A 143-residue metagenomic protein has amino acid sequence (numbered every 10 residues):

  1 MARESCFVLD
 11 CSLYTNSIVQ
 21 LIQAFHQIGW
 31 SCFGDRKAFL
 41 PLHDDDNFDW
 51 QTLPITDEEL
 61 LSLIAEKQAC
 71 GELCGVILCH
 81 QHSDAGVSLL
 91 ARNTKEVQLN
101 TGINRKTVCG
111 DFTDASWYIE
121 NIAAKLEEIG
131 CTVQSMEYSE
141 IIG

Functional and structural regions predicted by a protein language model:
M1-D45, E140-I142: Short, extreme N-terminal segment that most often corresponds to the first beta-strand
F33-Q68: Structured domain cores in non-transmembrane regions
I55-G143: Charged interaction segments
